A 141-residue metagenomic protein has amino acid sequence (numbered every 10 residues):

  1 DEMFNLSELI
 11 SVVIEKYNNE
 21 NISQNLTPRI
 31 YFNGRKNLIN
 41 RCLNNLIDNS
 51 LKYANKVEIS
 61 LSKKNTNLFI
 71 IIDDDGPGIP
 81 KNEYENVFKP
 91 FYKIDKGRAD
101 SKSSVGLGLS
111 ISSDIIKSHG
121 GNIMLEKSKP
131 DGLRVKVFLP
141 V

Functional and structural regions predicted by a protein language model:
I22-N33, K64: Conserved catalytic submotifs in the C-terminal HATPase_c
I39-N40: A residue-level detector for a conserved hydrophobic packing site within the catalytic ATP-binding domain
K56-T66: Short beta-strand/loop element within the Bergerat-fold HATPase_c
D74: Acidic ATP/Mg2+-coordinating residue in the GHKL
I79-Y92: Short conserved segment of the HATPase_c
G108, S112: Short alpha-helical Gxxx[C/S/T] motif in the catalytic ATP-binding
G120-G121: Conserved glycine-rich
